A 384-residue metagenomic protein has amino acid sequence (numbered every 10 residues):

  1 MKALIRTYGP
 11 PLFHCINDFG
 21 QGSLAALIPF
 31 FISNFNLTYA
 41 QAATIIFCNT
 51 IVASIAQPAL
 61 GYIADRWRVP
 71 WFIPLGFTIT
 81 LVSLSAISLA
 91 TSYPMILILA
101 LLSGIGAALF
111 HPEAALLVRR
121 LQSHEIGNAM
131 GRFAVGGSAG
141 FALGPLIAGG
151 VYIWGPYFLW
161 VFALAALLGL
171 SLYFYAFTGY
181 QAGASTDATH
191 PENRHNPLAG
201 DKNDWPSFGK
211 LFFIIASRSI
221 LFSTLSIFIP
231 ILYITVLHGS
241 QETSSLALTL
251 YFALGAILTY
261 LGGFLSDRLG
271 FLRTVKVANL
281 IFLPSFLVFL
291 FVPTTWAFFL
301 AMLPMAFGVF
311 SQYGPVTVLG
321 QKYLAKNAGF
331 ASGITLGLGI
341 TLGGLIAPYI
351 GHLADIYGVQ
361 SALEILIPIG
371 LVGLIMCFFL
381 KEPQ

Functional and structural regions predicted by a protein language model:
G22, T50-P58, F141-A142, F252-Y260 (+1 more regions): Residue-level signature of mid-helix packing/kink "hotspots" within the transmembrane helices of 12-pass Major
L24-A25, P206-A256: Extracytoplasmic gate region of multi-pass secondary transporters
I55-T91: Conserved MFS/SLC helix-loop-helix module at the cytosolic interface between two early adjacent transmembrane helices
A56-R68, L258-G270, A354-D355: Helix-to-loop junctions at the C-terminal end of transmembrane segments in multipass secondary transporters
W71-S85, R273-V288, I367: Structural signature of the two symmetry-related core transmembrane helices
L99-G136: Cytoplasmic helix-loop-helix junction between adjacent transmembrane helices in 12-TM secondary transporters
R132-G179: Helix-loop-helix hairpin linking two adjacent transmembrane segments in secondary transporters
L269-V316: C-terminal transmembrane helical hairpin of 12-TM major facilitator-type secondary transporters
